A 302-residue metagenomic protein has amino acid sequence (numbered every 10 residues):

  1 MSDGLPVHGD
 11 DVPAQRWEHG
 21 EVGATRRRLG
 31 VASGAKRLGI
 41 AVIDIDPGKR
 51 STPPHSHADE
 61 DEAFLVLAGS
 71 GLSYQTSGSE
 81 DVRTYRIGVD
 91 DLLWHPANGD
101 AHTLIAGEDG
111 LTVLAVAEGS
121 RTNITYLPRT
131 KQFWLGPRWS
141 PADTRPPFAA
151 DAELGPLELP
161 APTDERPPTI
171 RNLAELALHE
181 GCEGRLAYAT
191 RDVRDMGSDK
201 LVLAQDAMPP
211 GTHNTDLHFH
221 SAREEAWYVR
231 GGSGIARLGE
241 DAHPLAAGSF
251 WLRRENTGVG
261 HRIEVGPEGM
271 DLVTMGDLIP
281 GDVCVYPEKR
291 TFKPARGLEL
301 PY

Functional and structural regions predicted by a protein language model:
M1-R37, Y126-V202, V283-Y302: A short, N-terminal "cap"/entry segment at the start of jelly-roll beta-barrel domains of the cupin/DSBH fold
V22-R26, A41-H57, A187, A204-H220 (+1 more regions): Conserved short histidine dyad/triad with adjacent acidic residue
V31, T52-H57, Q75, Y85 (+3 more regions): Short histidine-centered beta-strand/loop micro-motifs that create catalytic or ligand/metal-coordination sites
K36, Y74-D81, N98, G107 (+2 more regions): Short strand-coil-strand connectors
V42-D46, S56-Q75, E118, Q205-P209 (+2 more regions): Short, conserved beta-strand element in jelly-roll/cupin
S77-A97, E240-T257: Short acidic-glycine-tyrosine-enriched beta hairpin
A97-N123, E255-D282: Ligand-binding loop in jelly-roll beta-barrel domains
